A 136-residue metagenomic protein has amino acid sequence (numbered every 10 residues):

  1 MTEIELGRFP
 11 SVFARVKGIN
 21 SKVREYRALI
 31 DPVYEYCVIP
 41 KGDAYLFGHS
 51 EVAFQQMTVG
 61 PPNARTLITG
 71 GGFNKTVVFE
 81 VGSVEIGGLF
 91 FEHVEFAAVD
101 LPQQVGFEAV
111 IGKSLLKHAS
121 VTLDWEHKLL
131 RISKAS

Functional and structural regions predicted by a protein language model:
M1-S136: Pepsin/retropepsin-fold aspartyl endopeptidases
